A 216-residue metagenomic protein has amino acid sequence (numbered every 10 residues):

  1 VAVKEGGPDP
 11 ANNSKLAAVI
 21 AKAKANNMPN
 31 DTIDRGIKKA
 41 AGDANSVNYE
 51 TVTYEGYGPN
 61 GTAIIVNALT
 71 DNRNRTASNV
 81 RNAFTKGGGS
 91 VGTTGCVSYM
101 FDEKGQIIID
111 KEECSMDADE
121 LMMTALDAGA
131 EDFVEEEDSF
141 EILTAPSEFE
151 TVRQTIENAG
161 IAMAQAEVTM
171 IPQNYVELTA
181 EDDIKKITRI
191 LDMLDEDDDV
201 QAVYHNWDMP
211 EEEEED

Functional and structural regions predicted by a protein language model:
V1-G6: Intrinsically disordered, Lys/Arg-rich N-terminal extensions and targeting peptides of nucleic-acid-associated proteins
D9-S14, K24-D31, T70-S78, C114-D119 (+2 more regions): Ordered, soluble secondary-structure elements with a strong preference for glycine-centered loop motifs and nearby
P10-I64: Translation machinery proteins
P10-S14, T51-P59, V91-D102, A162-Q173: Flexible hinge/switch segments at interdomain interfaces of large molecular machines
N27, I33, V80, A125 (+1 more regions): Residue-level signature of catalytic and energy-coupling elements of molecular machines, predominantly ATP/GTP-dependent
S46-V47, F84-G92, E113-M123: A general structural motif
E55-L69, N74-D102: RNA pseudouridine synthases
Q106-D216: Positively charged, low-complexity, intrinsically disordered RNA-binding extensions
